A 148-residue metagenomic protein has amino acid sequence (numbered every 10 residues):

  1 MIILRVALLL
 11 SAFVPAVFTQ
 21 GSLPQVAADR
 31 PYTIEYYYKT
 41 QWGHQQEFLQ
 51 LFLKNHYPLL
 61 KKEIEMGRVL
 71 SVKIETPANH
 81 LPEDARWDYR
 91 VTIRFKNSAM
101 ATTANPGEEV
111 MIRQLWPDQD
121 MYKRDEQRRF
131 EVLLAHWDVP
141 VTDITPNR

Functional and structural regions predicted by a protein language model:
M1-I2: N-terminal secretory signal peptides that target proteins for export/translocation
R5-V17: Bacterial N-terminal signal peptides
L23, A27, K62-L70, D84-R86 (+1 more regions): An amphipathic, aromatic/His-enriched active-site/gating alpha helix that lines ligand/cofactor pockets
A28-G43: Acidic/histidine-rich, surface-exposed loop or edge segments in extracytoplasmic proteins
Y36, F48, V91, A101: Hydrophobic pocket/interface hotspot
H44-S71: Short amphipathic alpha-helical segments
T76-H80: A cross-kingdom feature marking solvent-exposed beta-strand/loop segments within repeated, beta-rich binding/scaffold
N147-R148: Short, solvent-exposed mixed-charge patches
